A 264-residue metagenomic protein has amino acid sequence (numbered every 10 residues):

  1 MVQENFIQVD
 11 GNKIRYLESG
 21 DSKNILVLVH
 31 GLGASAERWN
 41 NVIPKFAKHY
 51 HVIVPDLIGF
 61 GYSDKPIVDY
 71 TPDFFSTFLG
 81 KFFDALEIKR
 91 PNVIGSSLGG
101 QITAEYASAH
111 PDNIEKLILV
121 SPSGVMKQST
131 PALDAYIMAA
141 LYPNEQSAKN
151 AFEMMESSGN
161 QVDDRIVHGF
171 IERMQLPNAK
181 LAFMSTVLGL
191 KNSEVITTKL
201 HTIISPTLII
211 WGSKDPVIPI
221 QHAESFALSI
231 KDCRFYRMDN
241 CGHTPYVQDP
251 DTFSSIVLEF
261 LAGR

Functional and structural regions predicted by a protein language model:
M1-L26, K48-Y50, D84, I88-K89 (+2 more regions): Alpha/beta-hydrolase fold catalytic core
N12, L17-Y62: Conserved HGGG/HGGXW glycine-rich cap/lid loop of the alpha/beta-hydrolase fold
L17, V54-G95, S255: Active-site loop/oxyanion-hole signature of alpha/beta-hydrolase fold enzymes
Q101-A109, E115-N144: Flexible "cap/lid" loop of the alpha/beta hydrolase fold
Q128, E145-T202: Conserved alpha/beta-hydrolase catalytic His-Asp/Glu region
I203, I209-W211, D215: Short beta-strand/loop motif that positions the catalytic acidic residue of the alpha/beta-hydrolase fold
P216-H222: Conserved alpha/beta-hydrolase "acid-adjacent" motif
C233-R264: Catalytic active-site module of serine/aspartate enzymes centered on a nucleophile-bearing elbow/loop
